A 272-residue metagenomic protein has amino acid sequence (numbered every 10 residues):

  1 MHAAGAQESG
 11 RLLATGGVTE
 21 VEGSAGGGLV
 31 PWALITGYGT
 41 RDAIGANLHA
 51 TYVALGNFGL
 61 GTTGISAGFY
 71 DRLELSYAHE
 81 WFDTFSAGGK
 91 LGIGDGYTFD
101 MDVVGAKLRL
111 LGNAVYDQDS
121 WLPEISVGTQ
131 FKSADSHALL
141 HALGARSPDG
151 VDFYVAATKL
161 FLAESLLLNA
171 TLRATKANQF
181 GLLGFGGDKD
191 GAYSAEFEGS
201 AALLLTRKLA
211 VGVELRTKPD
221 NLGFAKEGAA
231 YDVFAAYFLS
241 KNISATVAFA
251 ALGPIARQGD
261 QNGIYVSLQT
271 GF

Functional and structural regions predicted by a protein language model:
G5-L166, R173-K176, F185, L205-G212 (+4 more regions): Transmembrane beta-barrel domains of Gram-negative outer membranes and organellar outer membranes
F180-K189: Short helix-loop boundary/capping segments
A192-Y193: Glycine- and Gly-Pro-enriched alpha-helical subdomains that act as flexible, kink-prone "lid/hinge" or packing modules
E196: Trp-centered recognition loops
I255-Y265, F272: Short glycine/proline-enriched turn or capping motifs at secondary-structure junctions
